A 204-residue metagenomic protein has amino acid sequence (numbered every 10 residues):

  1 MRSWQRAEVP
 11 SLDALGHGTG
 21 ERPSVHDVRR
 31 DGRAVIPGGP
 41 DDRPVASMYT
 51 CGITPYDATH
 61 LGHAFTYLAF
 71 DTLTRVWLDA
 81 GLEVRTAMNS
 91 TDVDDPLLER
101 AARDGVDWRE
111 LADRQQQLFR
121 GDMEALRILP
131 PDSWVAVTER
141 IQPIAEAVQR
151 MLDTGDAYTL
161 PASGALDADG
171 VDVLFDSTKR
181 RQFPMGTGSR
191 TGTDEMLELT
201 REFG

Functional and structural regions predicted by a protein language model:
M1-G204: NTP-dependent nucleotidyl-transfer catalytic core
